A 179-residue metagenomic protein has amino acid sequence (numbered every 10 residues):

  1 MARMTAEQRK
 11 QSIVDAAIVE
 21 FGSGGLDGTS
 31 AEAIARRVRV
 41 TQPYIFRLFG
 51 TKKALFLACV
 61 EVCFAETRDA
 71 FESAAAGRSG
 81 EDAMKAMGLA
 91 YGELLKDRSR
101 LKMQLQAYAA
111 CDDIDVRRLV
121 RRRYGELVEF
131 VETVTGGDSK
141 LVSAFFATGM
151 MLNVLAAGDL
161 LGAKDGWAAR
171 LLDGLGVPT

Functional and structural regions predicted by a protein language model:
M1-R3: Short, Lys/Arg-enriched N-terminal segment that forms or immediately precedes the first helix of a structured domain
S12, A16-A54: Helix-turn-helix
F56-C63: Alpha-helical DNA-contacting segments of helix-turn-helix folds
A58, D69-R98: Hydrophobic alpha-helical connector segments
Y91, Q104-Y108, F145-G149: Short alpha-helical scaffolding segments that buttress acidic/His motifs in well-ordered protein cores
L95-I114: Amphipathic alpha-helical segments used for helix-helix packing
I114-T179: Hydrophobic/aromatic-rich alpha-helical bundle segments in the mid-to-C-terminal region
